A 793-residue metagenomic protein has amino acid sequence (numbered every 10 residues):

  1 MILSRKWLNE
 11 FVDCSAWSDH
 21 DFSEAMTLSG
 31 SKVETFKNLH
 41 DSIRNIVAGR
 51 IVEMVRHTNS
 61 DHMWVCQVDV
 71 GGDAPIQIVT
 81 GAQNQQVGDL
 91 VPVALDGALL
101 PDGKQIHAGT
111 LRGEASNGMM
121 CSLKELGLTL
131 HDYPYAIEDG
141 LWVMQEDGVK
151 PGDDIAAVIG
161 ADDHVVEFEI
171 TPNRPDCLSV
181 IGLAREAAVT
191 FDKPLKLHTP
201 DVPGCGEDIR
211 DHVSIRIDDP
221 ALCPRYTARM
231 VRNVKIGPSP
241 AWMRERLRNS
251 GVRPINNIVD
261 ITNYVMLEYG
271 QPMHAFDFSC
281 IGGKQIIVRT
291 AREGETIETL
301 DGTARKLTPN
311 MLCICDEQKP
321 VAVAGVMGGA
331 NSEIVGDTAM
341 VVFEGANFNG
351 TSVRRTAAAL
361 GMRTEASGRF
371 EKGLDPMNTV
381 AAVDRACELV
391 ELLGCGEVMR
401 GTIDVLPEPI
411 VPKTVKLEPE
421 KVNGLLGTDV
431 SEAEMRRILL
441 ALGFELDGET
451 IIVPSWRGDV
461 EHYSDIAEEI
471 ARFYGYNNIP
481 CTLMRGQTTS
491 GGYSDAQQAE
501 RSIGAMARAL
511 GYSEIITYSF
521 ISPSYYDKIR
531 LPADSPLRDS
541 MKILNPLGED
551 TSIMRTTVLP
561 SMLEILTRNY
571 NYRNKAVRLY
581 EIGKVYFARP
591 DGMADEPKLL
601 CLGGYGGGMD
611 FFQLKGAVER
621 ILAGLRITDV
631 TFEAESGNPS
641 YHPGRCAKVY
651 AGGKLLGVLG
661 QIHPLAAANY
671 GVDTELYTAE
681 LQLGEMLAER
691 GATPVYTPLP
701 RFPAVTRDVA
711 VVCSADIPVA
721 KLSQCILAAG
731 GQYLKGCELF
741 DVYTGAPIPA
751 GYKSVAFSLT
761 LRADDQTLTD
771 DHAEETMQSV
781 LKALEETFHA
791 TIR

Functional and structural regions predicted by a protein language model:
M1-E207, V342, G361, E365 (+4 more regions): Phosphate-backbone binding interfaces of nucleic-acid-interacting proteins
R5, E24, N38, W64 (+2 more regions): Glycine/proline-enriched, intrinsically flexible loops and inter-domain linkers
E34, A48-I78, E245, N256 (+1 more regions): Conserved mixed alpha/beta core segments that line enzyme active sites in large multi-domain catalysts
H40-R44, G204-C205, V265, T488-T489 (+4 more regions): Beta-rich nucleic-acid/ligand-interaction surfaces
A115-D132, A136-L141, A156, M311-V411 (+4 more regions): Mobile "lid/hinge" segments at catalytic clefts and subdomain interfaces of large enzymes
G182, V415-K575, R707, T760-R762 (+1 more regions): Extended, well-folded interaction surfaces typified by the phenylalanyl-tRNA synthetase beta subunit core
A187, F191-I217, G394-V422, D429: Terminal amphipathic helices with adjacent charged low-complexity linkers/tails
A441-G443, D459, R589-C601, G608-R793: A carboxyl-terminal module marker
